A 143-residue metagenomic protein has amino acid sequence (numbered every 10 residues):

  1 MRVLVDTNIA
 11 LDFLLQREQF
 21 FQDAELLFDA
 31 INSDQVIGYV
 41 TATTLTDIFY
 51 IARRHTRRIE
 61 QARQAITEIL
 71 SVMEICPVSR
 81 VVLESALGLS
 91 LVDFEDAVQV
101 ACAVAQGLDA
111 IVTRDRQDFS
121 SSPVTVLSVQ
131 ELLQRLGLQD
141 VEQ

Functional and structural regions predicted by a protein language model:
M1-V40, R54-Q61, S121, Q130-Q143: Short, well-structured N-terminal submotif of metal-dependent ribonuclease cores
Q16, A42-T44, Q64-S90: Acidic catalytic patch
E25-F28, I66, Q99-V100: Short amphipathic alpha-helical segments and helix-helix/interface helices
S71, G107, S122-P123: Short, structured coil segments at secondary-structure junctions
E74-R116, Q143: Active-site neighborhoods of divalent-metal-dependent phosphate/nucleic-acid chemistry enzymes
C76-P77, V126-V129: Short acidic-hydrophobic, aromatic-tinged amphipathic segments that line or gate anion-handling sites
R116-V124: Short loop/helix-cap segments at secondary-structure boundaries that form the rim of catalytic
